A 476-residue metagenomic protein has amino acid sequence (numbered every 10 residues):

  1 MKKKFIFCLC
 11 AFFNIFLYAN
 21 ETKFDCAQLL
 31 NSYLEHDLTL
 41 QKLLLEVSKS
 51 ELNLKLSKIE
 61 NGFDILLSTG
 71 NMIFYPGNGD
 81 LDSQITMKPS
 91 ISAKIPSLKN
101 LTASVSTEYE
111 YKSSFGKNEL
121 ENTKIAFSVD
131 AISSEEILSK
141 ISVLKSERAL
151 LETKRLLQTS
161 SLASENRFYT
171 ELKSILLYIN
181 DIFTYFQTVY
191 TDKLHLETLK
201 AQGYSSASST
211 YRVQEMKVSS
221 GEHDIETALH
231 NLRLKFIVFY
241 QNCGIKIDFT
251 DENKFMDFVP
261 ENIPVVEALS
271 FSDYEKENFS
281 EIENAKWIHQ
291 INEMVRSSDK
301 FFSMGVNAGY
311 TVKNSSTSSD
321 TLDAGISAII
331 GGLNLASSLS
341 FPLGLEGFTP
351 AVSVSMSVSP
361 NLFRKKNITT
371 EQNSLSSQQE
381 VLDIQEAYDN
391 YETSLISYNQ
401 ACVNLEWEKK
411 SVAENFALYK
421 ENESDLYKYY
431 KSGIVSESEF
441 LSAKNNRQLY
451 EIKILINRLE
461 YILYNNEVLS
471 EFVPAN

Functional and structural regions predicted by a protein language model:
M1-E21: Classical Sec-dependent N-terminal signal peptides that target proteins to the secretory pathway
K3, E21-A27, S139-R148, K154-S280 (+5 more regions): Periplasmic alpha-helical coiled-coil/stalk elements that build and connect Gram-negative outer-membrane
A19-S90, I141, E147-R148, L172 (+8 more regions): Bacterial Sec-pathway N-terminal export signals of envelope proteins
N31-T39, E51-D64, N78, P89-R148 (+6 more regions): A glycine-/polar-enriched beta->alpha junction
M72-F74, E108-K112, T311-S315: Structural signature of outer-membrane beta-barrel domains
N314-G325: Outer membrane beta-barrel transmembrane domains
S359-S411: C-terminal structural cap/anchor segments
